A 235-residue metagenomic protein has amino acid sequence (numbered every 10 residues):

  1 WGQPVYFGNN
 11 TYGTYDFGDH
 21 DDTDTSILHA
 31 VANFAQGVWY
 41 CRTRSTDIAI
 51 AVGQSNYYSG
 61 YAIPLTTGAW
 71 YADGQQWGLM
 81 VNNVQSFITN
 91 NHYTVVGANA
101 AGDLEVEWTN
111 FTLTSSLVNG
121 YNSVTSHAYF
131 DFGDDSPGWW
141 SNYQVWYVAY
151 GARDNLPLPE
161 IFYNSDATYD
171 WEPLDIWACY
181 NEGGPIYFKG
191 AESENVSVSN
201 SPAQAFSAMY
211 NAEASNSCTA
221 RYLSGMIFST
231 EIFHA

Functional and structural regions predicted by a protein language model:
W1-A235: Glycan-processing catalytic domains of CAZymes
